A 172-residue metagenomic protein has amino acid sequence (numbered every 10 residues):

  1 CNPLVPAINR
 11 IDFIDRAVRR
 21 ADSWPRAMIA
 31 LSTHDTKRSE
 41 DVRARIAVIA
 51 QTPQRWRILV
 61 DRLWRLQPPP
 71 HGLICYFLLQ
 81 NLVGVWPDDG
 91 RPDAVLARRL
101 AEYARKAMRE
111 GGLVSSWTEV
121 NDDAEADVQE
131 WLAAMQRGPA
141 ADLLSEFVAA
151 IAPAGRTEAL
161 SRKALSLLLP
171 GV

Functional and structural regions predicted by a protein language model:
C1-V172: Catalytic cores of glycan-processing enzymes that make or break glycosidic bonds
